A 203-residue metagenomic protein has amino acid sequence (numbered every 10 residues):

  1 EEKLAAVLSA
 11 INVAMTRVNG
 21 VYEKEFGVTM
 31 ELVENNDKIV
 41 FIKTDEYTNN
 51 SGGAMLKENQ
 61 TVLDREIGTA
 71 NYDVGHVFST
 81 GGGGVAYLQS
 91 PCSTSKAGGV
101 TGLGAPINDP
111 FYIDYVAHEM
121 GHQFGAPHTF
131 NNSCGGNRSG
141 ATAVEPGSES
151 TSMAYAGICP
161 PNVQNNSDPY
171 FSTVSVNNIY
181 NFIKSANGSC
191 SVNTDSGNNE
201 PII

Functional and structural regions predicted by a protein language model:
E1-I203: Extracellular (secreted or membrane-anchored) zinc-dependent metallopeptidases, primarily metzincins but also closely
